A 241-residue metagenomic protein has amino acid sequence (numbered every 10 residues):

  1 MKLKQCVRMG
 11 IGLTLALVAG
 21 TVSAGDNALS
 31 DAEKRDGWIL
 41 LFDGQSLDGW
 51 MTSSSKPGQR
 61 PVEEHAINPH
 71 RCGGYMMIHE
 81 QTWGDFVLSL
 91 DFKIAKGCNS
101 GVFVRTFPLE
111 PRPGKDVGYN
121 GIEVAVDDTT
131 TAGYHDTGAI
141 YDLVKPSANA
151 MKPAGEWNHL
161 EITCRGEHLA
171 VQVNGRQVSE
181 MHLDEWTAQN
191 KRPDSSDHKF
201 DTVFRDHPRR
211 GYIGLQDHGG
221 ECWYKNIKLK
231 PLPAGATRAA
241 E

Functional and structural regions predicted by a protein language model:
M1-I11: Bacterial N-terminal signal peptides that target proteins for export
Q5-V7, L17, I162: Intrinsically disordered, low-complexity repeat segments enriched in small/polar residues
G10-G20: Bacterial N-terminal signal peptides
S23-E241: Carbohydrate-interacting regions of secretory-pathway proteins
